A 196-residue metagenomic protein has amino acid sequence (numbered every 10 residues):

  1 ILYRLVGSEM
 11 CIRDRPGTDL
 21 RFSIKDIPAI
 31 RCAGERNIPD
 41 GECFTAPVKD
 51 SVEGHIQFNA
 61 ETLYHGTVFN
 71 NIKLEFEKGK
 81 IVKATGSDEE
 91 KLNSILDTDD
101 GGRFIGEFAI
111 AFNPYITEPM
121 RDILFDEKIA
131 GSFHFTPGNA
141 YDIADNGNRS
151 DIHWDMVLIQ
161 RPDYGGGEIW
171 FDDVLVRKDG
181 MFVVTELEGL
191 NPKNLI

Functional and structural regions predicted by a protein language model:
I1-G7, C11-I12: Single conserved hydrophobic/aromatic residue that forms the stacking wall/gate of nucleotide- or nucleobase-binding
R13, T18-I196: N-terminal small-residue-enriched
